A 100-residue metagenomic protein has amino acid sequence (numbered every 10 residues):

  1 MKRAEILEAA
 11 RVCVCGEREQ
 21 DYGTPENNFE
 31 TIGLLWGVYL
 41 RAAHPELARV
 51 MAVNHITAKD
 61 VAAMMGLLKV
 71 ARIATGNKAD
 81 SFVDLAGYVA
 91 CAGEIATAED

Functional and structural regions predicted by a protein language model:
M1-D100: Intrinsically disordered, low-complexity regulatory regions that flank transcription factor DNA-binding cores
